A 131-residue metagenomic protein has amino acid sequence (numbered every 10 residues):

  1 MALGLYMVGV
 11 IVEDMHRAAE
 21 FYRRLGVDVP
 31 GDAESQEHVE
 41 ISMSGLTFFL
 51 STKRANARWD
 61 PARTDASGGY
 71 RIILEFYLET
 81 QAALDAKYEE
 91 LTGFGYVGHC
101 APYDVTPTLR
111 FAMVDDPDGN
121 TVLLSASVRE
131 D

Functional and structural regions predicted by a protein language model:
M1-Y6, D28-Q81, D85-D115, A126-D131: Vicinal oxygen chelate
G9: Polyanion-binding surface elements
H16-R17, A86: Alpha-helical macromolecular-interaction surfaces
A18-R23, L91, G119: Conserved active-site tyrosine of GNAT-family acetyltransferases
T121-L124: Short glycine-/small-residue motifs
